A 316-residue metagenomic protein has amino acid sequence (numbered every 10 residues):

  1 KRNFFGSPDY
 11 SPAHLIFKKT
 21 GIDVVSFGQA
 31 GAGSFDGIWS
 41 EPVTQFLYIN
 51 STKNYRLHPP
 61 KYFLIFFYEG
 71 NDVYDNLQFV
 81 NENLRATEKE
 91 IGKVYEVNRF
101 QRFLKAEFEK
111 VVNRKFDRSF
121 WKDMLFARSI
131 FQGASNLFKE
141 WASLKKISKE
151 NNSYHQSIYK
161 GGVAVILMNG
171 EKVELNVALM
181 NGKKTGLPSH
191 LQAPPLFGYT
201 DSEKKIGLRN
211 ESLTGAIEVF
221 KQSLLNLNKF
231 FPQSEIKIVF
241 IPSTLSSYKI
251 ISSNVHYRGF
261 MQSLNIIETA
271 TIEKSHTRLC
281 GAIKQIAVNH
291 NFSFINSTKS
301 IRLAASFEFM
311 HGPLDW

Functional and structural regions predicted by a protein language model:
K1-W316: Extracellular glycan-modifying ectodomains
